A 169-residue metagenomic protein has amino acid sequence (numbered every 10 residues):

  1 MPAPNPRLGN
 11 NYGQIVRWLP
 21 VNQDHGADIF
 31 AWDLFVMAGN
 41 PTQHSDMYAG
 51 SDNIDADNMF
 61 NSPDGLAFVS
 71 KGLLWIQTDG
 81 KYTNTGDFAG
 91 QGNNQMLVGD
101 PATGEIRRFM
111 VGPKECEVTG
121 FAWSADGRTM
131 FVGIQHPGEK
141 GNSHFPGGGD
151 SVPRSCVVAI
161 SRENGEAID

Functional and structural regions predicted by a protein language model:
M1-D169: Sequence/structural signature of beta-propeller domains
